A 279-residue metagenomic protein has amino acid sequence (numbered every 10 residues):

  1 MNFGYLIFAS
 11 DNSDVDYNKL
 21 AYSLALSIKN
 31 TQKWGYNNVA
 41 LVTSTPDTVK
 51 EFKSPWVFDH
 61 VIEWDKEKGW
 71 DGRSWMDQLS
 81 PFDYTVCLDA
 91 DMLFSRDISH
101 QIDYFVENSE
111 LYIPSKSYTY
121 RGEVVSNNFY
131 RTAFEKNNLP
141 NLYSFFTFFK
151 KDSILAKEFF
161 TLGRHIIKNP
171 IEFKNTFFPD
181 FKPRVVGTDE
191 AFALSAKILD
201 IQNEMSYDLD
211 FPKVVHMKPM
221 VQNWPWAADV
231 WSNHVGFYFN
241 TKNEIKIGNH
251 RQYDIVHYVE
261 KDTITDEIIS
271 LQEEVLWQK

Functional and structural regions predicted by a protein language model:
M1-D65, R251-K279: N-terminal anchoring/stem segment of glycosyltransferases
W56-V57, N137-Y143, K150-K279: A glycosyltransferase accessory/donor-loop signature
D65-G72: A short, glycine-/small-residue-rich helix N-cap motif at loop->alpha-helix starts within glycosyltransferase
M76, L111, F146-F148: Conserved hydrophobic/aromatic beta-strand scaffold that supports enzyme active sites
P81-D83, E107: Active-site acidic short loop of glycosyltransferases
T85-C87: Short aromatic/hydrophobic "clamp" motif used to bind/position activated sugar donors
D89-L93: The conserved acidic donor/metal-binding loop of glycosyltransferases
R96-A133: Conserved donor-nucleotide/metal-binding helix-loop-beta segment in metal-dependent transferases, i.e., the alpha-helix
